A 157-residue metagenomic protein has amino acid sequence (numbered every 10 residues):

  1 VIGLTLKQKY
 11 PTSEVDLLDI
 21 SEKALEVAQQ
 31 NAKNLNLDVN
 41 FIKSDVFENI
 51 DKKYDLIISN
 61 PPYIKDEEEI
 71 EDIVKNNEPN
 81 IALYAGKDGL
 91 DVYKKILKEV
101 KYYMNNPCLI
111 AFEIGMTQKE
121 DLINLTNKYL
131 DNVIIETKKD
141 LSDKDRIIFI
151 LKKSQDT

Functional and structural regions predicted by a protein language model:
V1-E67, E71: Conserved SAM/SAH cofactor-binding pocket of Class I
L6, V74, I96-V100: Class I S-adenosylmethionine-dependent transferase superfamily signal
Y10, N36, E78, N105 (+1 more regions): Short, well-ordered coil/turn elements that cap or connect secondary structure elements
N60, N77, E113: Alpha/beta-hydrolase-fold catalytic nucleophile elbow
Y63-V92: Mobile active-site "lid"/loop adjacent to the S-adenosyl-L-methionine
D88-L151: Conserved Class I SAM-dependent methyltransferase catalytic core
K153-T157: Flexible, glycine-/basic-rich loop-and-beta segments that form/coincide with the SAM-dependent methyltransferase
